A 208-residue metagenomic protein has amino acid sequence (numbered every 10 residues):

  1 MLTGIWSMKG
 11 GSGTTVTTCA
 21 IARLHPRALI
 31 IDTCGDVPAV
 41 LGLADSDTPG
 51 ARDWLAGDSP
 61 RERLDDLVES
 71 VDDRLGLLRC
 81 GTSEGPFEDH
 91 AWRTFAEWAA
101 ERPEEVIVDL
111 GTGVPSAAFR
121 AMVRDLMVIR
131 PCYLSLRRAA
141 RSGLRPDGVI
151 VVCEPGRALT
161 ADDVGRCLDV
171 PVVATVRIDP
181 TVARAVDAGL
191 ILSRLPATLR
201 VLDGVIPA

Functional and structural regions predicted by a protein language model:
L2, A28-I30, L77, D125 (+1 more regions): Conserved beta-strand scaffold positions in the cores of enzyme catalytic domains, especially in NTP/NDP-utilizing
L2-D36, L43, A99: Walker A/P-loop phosphate-binding motif and the immediately C-terminal alpha-helix
W6-S7, T33-E101, V182-D187: P-loop/Walker-type NTP enzyme "switch/lid" segment
G11-T14, G85, S135, R157: Alpha-helix N-cap/loop-to-helix initiation residues
A44-G50, G165-L168, L190-R194: Short, hinge-like loop/turn segments at secondary-structure boundaries
A91-W92, P115, S135, T198: Amphipathic coiled-coil/heptad-repeat helices and related helical stalk/stem segments that mediate oligomerization
E97-A185: Conserved catalytic-core segment of NTP-binding enzymes
A183-D203: C-terminal boundary of histidine-terminating zinc-finger modules
